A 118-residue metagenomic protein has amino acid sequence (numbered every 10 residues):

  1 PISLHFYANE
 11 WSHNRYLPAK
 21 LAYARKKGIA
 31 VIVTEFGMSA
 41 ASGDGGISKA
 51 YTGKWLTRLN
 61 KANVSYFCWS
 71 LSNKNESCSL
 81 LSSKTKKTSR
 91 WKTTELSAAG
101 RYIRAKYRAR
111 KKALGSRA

Functional and structural regions predicted by a protein language model:
P1-S65, W69, N73, C78-A109 (+1 more regions): Extracellular glycoside hydrolase catalytic/binding regions
